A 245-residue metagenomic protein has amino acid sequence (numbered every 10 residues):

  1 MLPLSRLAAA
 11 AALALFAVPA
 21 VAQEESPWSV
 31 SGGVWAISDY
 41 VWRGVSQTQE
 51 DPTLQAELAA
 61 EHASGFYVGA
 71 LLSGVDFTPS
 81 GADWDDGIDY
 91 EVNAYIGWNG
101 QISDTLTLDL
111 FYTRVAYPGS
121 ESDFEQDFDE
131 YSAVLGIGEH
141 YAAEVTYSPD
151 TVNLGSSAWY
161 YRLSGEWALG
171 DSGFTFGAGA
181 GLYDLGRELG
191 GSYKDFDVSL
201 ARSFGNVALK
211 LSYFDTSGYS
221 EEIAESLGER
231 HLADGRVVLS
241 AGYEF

Functional and structural regions predicted by a protein language model:
M1-S29: Cleavable N-terminal export/targeting peptides
Q23-T78, I96: Short glycine/proline- and aromatic-enriched beta-strand/turn motifs that initiate or cap beta-hairpins
W28, E50-L54, I88-V92, E125-Y131 (+4 more regions): Residues that define the transmembrane beta-barrel architecture of outer-membrane proteins
V30, S64-A70, D104-L110, E139-V145 (+2 more regions): Repeated loop/turn-to-beta-strand initiation elements of outer-membrane beta-barrel proteins
A36-W42, L72-D76, G100, R114-P118 (+7 more regions): Transmembrane beta-strands of outer-membrane beta-barrel pores
E57-A59, Y95-G97, F111, S132-G136 (+3 more regions): Outer-membrane beta-barrel architecture
A63-E125: Surface-exposed loop and membrane-interface regions of Gram-negative outer-membrane beta-barrel proteins
V198, R202-G205, Y213, H231-F245: Outer-membrane beta-barrel "beta-signal"
